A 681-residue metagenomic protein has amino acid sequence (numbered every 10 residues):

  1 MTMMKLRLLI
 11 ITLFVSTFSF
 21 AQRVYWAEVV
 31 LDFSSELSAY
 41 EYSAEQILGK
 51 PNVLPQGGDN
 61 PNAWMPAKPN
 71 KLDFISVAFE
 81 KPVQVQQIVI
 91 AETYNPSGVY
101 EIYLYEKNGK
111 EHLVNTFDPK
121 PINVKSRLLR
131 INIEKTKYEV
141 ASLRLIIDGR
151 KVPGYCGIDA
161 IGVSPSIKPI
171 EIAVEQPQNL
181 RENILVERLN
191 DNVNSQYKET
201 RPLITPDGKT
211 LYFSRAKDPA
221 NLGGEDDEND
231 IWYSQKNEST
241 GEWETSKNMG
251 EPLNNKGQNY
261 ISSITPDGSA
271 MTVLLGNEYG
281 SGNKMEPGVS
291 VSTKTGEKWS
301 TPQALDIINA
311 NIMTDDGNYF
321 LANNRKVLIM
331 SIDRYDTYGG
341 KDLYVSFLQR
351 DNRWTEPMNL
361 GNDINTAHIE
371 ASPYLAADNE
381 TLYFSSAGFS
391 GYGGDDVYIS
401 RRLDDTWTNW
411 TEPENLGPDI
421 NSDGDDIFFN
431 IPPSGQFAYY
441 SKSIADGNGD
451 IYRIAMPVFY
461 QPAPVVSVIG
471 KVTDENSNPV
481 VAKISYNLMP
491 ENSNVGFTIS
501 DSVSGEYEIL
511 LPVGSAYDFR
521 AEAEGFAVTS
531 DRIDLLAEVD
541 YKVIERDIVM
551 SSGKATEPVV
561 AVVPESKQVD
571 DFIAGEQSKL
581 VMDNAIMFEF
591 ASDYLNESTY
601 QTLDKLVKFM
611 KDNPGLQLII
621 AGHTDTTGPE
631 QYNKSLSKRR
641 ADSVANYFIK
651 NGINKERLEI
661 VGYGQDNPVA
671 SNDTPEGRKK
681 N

Functional and structural regions predicted by a protein language model:
M1-V24: Bacterial Sec-dependent N-terminal signal peptides
Q22-E80, P169-I172: Disordered, acidic Ser/Thr/Pro-rich linker "stalks" and the adjacent N-terminal cap of the next globular domain
K71-L72, E80-Q87, V140, L616: Extended extracellular/luminal ectodomain segments enriched in beta-structured repeat modules
S97-G109: Short, surface-exposed beta-strand/strand-loop-strand elements in extracellular ectodomains
L145-G154: Short beta-strand-plus-loop segments that form exposed binding edges in beta-rich domains
S166-K471, E475-N478, P490, F497-S500 (+4 more regions): Short, conserved micro-motifs composed of acidic
E228, S386, G391-G393, Y594-Y600 (+2 more regions): Periplasmic OmpA-like peptidoglycan-binding domain that tethers envelope proteins to the cell wall
F459-K471, E475-Y486, P490-S504, R520 (+2 more regions): Periplasmic peptidoglycan-binding/tethering modules of Gram-negative envelope proteins
